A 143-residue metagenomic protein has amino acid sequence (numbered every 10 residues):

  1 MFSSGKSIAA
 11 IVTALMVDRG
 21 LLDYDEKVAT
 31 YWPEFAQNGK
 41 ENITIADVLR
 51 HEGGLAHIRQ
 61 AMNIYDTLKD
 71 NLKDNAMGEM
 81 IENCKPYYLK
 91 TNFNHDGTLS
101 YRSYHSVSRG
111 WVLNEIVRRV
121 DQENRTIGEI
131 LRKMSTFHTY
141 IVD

Functional and structural regions predicted by a protein language model:
M1-V107, E115, R119-E123: Active-site-proximal loop and beta-strand segments within enzyme catalytic domains
K6, G110, T139-Y140: Residue-level marker of intrinsically disordered, low-complexity segments enriched for small/polar residues
T13, V112, L131-M134: Structural preference for long, well-ordered alpha-helical segments in enzyme cores
Y101, R118-H138, D143: Catalytic loop of the DD-peptidase/beta-lactamase superfamily, centered on the K-T-G motif and neighboring
S106-W111, E129: An alpha-helix initiation/capping motif
